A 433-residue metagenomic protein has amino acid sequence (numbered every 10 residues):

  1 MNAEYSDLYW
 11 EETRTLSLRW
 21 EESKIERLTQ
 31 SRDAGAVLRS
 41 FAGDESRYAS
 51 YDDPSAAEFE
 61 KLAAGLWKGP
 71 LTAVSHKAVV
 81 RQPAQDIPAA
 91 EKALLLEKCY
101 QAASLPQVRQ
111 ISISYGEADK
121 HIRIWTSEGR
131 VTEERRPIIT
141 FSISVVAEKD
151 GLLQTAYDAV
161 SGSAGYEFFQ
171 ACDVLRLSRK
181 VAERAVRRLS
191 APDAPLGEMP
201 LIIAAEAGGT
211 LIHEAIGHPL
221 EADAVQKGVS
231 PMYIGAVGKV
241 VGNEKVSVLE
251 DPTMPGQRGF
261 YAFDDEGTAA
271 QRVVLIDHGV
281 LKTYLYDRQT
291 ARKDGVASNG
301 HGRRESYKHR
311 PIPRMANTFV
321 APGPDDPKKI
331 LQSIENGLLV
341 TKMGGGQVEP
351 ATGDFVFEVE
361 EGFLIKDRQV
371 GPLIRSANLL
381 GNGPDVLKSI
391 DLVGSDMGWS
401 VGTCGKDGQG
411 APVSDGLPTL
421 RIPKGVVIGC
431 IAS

Functional and structural regions predicted by a protein language model:
M1-S433: N-terminal small-residue-enriched
